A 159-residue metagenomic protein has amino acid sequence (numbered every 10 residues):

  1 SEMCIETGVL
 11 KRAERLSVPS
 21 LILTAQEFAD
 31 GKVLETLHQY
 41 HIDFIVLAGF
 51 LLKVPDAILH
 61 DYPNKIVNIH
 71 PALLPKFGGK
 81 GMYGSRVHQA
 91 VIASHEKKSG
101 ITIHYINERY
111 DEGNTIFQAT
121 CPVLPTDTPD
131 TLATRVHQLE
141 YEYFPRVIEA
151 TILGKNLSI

Functional and structural regions predicted by a protein language model:
S1-I159: One-carbon transfer enzymes
